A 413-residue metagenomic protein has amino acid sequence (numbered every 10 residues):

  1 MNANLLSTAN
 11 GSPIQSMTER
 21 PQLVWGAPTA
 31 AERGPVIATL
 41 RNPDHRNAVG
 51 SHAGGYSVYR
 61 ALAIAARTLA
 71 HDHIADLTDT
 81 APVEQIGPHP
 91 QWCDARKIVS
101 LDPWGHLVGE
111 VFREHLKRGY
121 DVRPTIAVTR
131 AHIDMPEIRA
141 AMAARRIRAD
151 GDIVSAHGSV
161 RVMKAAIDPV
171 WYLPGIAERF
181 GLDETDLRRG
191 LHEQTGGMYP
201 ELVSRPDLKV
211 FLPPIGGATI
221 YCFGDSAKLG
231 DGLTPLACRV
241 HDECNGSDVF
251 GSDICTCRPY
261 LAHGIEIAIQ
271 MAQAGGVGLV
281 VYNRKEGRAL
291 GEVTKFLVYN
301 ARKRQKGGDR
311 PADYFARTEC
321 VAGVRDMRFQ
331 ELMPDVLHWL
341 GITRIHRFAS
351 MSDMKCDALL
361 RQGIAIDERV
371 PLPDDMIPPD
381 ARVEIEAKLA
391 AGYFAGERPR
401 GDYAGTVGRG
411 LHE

Functional and structural regions predicted by a protein language model:
M1-E413: Catalytic domains of riboflavin
